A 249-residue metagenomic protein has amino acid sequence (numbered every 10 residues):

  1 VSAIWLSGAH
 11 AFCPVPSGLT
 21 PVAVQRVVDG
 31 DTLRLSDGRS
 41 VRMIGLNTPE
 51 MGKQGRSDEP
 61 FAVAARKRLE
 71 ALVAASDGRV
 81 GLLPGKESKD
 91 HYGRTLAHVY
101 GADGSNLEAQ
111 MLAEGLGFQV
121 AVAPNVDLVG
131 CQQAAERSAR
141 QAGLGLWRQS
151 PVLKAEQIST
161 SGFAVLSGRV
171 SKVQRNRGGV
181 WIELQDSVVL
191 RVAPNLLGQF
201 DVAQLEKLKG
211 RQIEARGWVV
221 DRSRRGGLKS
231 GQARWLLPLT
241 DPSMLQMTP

Functional and structural regions predicted by a protein language model:
S2-P249: Small beta-barrel nucleic-acid-binding modules, primarily SNase/OB-fold domains and secondarily Tudor-like barrels
